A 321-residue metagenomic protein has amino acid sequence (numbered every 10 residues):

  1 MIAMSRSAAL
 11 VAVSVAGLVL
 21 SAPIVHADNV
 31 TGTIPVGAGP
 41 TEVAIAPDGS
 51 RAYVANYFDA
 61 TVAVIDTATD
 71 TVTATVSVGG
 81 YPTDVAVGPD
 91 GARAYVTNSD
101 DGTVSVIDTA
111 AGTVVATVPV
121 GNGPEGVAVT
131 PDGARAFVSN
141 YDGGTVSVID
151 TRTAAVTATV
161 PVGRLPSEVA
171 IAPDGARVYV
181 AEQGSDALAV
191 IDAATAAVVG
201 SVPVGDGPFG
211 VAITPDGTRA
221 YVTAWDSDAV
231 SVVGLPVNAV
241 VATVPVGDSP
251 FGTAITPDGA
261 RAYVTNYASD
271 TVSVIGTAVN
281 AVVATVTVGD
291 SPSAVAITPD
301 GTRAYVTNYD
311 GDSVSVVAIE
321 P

Functional and structural regions predicted by a protein language model:
M1-S7: Bacterial Sec-dependent N-terminal signal peptides
A8, A12-P321: Predominantly soluble domains enriched in secretory-pathway, periplasmic, or organellar proteins
